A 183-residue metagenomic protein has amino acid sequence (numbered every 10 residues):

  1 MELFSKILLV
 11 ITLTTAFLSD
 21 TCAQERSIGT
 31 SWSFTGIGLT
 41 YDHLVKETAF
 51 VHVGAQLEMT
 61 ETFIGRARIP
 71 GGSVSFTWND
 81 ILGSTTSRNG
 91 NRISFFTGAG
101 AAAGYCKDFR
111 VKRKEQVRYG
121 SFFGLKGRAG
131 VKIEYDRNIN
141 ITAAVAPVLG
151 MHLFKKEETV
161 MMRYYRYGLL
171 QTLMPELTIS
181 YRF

Functional and structural regions predicted by a protein language model:
M1-L3: N-terminal secretory signal peptides that target proteins for export/translocation
S5-K6, I28: Generic early N-terminus positional signal peaking at residue ~5-7
K6-A16: Bacterial N-terminal signal peptides
L18-A23: Sec/Tat signal peptide C-region and signal peptidase I cleavage site
Q24, R110-E115, T159-R163: Extracytoplasmic loops and strand-loop junctions of Gram-negative outer membrane beta-barrel proteins
E25-Y41: Short N-terminal segments immediately surrounding and downstream of signal-peptide cleavage
H43-I139, I179-Y181: Gram-negative (and chloroplast) outer-membrane scaffold detector with strong preference for beta-barrel transmembrane
D136-F183: Predominantly the C-terminal beta-signal and adjacent terminal strand-loop region of outer-membrane beta-barrel
